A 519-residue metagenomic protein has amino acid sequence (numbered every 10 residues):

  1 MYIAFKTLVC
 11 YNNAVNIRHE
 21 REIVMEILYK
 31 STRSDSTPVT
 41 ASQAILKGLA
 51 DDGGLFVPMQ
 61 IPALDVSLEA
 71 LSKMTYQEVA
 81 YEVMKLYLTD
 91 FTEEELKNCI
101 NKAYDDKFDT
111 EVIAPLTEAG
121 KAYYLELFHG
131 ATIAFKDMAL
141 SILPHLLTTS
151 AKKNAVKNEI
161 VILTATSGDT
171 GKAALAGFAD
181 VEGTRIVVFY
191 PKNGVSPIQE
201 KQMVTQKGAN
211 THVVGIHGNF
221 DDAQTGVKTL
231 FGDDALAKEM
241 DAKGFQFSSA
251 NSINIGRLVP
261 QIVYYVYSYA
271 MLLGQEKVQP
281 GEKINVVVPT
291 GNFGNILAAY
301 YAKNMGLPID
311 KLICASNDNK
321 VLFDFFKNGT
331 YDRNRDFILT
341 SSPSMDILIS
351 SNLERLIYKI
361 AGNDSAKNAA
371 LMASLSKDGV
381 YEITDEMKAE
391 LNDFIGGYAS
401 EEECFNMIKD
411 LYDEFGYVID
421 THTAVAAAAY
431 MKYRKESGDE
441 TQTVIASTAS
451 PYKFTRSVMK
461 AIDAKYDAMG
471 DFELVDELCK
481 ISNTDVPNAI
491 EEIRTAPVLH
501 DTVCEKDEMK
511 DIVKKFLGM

Functional and structural regions predicted by a protein language model:
Y2-F5, C10-M519: PLP-dependent amino-acid enzyme catalytic core
